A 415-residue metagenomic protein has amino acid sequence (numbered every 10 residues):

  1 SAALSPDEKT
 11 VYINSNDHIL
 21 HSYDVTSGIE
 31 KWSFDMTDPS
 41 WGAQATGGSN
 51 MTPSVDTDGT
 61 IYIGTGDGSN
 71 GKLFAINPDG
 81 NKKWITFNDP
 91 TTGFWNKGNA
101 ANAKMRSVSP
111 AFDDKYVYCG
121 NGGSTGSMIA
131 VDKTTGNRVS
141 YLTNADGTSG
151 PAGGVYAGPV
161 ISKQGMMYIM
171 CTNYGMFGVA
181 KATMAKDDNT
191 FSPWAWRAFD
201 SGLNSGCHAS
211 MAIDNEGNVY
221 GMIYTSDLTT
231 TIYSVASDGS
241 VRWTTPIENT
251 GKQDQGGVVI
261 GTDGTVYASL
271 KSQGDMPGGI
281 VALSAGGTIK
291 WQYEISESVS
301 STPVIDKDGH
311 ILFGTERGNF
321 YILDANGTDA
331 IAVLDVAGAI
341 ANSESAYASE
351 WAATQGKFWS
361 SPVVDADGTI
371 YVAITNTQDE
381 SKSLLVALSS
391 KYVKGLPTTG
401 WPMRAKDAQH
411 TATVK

Functional and structural regions predicted by a protein language model:
S1-K415: Extracytoplasmic/lumenal domain signature
